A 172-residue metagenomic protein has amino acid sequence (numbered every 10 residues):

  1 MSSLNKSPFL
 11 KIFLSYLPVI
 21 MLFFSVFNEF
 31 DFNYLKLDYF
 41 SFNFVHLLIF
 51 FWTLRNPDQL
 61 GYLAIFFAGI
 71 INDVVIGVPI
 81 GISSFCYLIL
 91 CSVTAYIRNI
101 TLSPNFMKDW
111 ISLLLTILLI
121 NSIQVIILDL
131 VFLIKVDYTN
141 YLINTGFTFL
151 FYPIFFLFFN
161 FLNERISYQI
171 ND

Functional and structural regions predicted by a protein language model:
M1-D172: Terminal, non-globular segments
